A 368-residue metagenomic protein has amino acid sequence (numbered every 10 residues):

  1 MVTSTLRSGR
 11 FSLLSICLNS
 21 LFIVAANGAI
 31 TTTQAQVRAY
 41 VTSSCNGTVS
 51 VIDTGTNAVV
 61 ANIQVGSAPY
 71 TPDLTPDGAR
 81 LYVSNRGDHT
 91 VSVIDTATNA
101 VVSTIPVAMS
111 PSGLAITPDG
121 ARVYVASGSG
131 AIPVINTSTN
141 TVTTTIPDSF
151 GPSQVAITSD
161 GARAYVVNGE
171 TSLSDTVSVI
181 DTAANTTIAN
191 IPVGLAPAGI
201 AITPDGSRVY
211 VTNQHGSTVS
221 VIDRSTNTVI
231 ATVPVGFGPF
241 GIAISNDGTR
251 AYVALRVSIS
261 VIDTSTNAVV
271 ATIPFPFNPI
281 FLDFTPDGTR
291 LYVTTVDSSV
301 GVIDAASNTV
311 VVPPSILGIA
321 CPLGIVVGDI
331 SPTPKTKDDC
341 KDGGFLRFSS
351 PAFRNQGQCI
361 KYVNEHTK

Functional and structural regions predicted by a protein language model:
M1-F11: N-terminal secretory signal peptides that target proteins for export/translocation
S12-G28: Bacterial N-terminal signal peptides
A25-P332: Predominantly soluble domains enriched in secretory-pathway, periplasmic, or organellar proteins
P332-K368: Soluble extracellular-acting proteins and domains
